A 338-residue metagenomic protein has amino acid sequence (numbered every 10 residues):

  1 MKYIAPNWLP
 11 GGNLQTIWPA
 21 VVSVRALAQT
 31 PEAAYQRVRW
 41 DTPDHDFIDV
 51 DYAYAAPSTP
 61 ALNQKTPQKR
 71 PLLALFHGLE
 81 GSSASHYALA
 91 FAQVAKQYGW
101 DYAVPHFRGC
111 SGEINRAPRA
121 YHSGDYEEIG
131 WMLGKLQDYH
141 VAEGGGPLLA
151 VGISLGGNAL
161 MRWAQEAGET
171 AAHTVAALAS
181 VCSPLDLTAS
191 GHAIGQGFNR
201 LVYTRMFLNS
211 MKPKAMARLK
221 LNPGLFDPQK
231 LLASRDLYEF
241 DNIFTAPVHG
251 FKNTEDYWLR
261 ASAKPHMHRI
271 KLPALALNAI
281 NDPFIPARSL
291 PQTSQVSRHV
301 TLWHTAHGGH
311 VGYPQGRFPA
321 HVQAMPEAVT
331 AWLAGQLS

Functional and structural regions predicted by a protein language model:
L14-K65, P314-G316, A320: N-terminal cap/lid segment of alpha/beta-hydrolase-fold proteins
A55-R116, K135: Short, surface-exposed "cap/lid" segments of acyl-processing enzymes
V94, R108-L149: Catalytic nucleophile-loop/oxyanion-hole region of alpha/beta-hydrolase and closely related hydrolase-like folds
D138-H140, L149-V248: Alpha/beta-hydrolase-fold enzymes
I243-H266: Active-site nucleophile elbow and catalytic-triad environment of alpha/beta-hydrolase enzymes
I270, A276-N278: Short beta-strand/loop motif that positions the catalytic acidic residue of the alpha/beta-hydrolase fold
I280-T301: Conserved loop-alpha-helix segment in the C-terminal half of the alpha/beta-hydrolase fold that carries the catalytic
A306-S338: Catalytic active-site module of serine/aspartate enzymes centered on a nucleophile-bearing elbow/loop
